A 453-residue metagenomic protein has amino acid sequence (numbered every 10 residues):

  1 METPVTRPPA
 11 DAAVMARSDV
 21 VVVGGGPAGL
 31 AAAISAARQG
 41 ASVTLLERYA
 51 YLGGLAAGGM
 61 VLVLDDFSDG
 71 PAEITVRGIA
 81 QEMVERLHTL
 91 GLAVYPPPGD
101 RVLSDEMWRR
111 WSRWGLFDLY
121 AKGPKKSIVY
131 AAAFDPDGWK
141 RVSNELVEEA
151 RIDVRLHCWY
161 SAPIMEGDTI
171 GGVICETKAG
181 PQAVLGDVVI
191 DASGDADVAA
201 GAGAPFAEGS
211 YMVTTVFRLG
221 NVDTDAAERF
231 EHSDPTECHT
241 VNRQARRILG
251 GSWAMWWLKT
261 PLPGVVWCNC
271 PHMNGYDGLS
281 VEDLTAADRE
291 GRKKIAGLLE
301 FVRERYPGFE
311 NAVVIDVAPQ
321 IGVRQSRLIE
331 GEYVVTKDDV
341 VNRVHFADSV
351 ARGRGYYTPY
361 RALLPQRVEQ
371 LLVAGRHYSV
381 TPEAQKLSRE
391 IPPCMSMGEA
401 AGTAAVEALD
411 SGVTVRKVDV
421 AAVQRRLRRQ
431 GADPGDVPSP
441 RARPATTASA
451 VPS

Functional and structural regions predicted by a protein language model:
M1-V20: Extreme N-terminal leader/targeting segments of oxidoreductases
A16-S18, A179-V188: Core beta-strand elements of the Rossmann-like FAD/NAD(P) dinucleotide-binding domain in flavoenzyme oxidoreductases
V20-T44: N-terminal Rossmann-like FAD-binding beta1-loop-alpha1 element of flavoenzymes
V23, V184-G194: Short hydrophobic core segments
A41-S42, R48-A162: Conserved N-terminal/central alpha/beta ligand/cofactor-binding core
R101-A133, D137, R141, E149 (+2 more regions): Mobile, glycine/GP-rich and aromatic-enriched active-site lid/loop segments adjacent to catalytic centers
I164-A183: Conserved beta-strand-loop-beta-strand element in the redox core of flavoprotein oxidoreductases
D191-A204: Flavin (primarily FAD) binding-site architecture
